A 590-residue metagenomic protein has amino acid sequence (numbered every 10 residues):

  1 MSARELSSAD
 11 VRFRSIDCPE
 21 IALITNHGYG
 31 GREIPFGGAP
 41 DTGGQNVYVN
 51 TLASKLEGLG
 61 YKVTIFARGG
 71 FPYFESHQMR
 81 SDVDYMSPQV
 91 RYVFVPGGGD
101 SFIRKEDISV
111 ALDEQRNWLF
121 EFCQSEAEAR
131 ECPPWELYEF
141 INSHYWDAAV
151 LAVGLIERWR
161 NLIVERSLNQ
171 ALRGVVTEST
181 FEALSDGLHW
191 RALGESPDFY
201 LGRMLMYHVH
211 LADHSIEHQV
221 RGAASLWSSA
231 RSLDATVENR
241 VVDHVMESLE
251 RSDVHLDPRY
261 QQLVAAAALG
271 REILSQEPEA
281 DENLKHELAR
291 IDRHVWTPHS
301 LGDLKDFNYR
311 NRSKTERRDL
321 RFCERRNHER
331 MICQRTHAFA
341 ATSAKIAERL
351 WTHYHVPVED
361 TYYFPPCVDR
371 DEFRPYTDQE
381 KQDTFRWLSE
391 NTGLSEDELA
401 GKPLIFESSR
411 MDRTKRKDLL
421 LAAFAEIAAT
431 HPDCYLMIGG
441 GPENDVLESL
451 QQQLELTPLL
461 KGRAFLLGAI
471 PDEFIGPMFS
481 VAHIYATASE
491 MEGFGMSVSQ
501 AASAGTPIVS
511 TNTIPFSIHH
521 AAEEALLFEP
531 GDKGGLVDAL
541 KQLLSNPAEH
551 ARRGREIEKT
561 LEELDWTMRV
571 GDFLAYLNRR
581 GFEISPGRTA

Functional and structural regions predicted by a protein language model:
S196, I273, L447-I470: Nucleotide-activated donor-binding/catalytic signature segment of Leloir-type glycosyltransferases, i.e., the conserved
C333, A469-I470, P477-A482: Short alpha-helical donor nucleotide-sugar binding micro-motif in glycosyltransferases
K345, C367: Carbohydrate-associated surface elements
G393-K415, L421-F424, M437: Conserved donor-binding/catalytic core segment of Leloir-type glycosyltransferases
E490: Aromatic "clamp/platform" in nucleotide-sugar-dependent glycosyltransferases that forms part of the donor/acceptor
P507-S510: Short hydrophobic beta-strand element within catalytic cores of glycosyltransferases and related nucleotide-activated
A522, L526-K533, Q542-P547: Conserved acidic donor-binding segment of nucleotide-sugar-dependent glycosyltransferases
A548-R580, I584: A charged, aromatic-enriched C-terminal amphipathic alpha-helix characteristic of glycosyltransferases across folds
